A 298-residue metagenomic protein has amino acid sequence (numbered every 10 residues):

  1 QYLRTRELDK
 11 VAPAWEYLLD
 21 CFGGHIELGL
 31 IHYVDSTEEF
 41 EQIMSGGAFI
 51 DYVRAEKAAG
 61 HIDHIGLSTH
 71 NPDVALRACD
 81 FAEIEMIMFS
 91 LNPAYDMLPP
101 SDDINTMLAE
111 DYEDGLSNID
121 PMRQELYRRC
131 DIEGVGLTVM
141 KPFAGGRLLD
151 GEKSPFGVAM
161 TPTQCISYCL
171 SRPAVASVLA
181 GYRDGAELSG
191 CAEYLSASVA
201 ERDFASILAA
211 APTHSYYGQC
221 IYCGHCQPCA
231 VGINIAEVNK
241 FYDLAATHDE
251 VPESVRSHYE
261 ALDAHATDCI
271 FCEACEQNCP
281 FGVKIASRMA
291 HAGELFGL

Functional and structural regions predicted by a protein language model:
Q1-A12, I31-D35: Structural motif corresponding to the early beta-alpha repeats
L8-H25: An active-site-proximal structural segment forming one wall of the substrate-binding cleft that immediately precedes
E16, G24, I31-I233, E237 (+3 more regions): Beta/alpha (TIM)-barrel catalytic core signal, keyed to glycine-rich beta->alpha loops juxtaposed to Asp/Glu that bind
P162-T163, I235, N239, C269-C272 (+1 more regions): Short amphipathic alpha-helical surface patches that serve as generic macromolecular interface elements
C220-C229, C269-C275, C279: Short cysteine clusters
V231-A246, Q277-L295: Iron-sulfur (Fe-S) cluster-binding segments and ferredoxin-like electron-carrier domains, especially [2Fe-2S]
E260-A274, A286, L298: Iron-sulfur-cluster electron-transfer modules
